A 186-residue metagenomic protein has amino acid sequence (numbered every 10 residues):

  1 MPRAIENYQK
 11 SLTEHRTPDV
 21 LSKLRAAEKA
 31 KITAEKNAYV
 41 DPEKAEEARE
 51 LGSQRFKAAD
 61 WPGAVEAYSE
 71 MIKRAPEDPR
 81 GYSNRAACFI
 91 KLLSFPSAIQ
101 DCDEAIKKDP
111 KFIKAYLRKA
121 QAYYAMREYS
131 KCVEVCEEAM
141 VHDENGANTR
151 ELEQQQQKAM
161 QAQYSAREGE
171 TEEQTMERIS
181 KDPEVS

Functional and structural regions predicted by a protein language model:
M1-S186: Alpha-helical tetratricopeptide repeat
